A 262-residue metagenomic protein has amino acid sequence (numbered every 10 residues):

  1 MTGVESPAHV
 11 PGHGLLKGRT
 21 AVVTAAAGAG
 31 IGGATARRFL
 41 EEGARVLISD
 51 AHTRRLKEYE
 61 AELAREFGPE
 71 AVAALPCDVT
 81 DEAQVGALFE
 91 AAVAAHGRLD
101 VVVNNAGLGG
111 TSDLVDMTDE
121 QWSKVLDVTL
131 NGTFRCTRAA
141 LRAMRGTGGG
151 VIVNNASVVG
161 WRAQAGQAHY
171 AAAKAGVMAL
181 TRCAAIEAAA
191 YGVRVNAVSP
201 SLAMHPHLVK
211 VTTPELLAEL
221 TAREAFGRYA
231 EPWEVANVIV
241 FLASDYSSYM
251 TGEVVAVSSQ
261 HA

Functional and structural regions predicted by a protein language model:
T2-P11, G30, R162, R223-F226 (+2 more regions): Short C-terminal tail/terminal secondary-structure segment of NAD(P)H-dependent dehydrogenase/reductase domains
H13-L47: Canonical Rossmann dinucleotide-binding motif of NAD(H)/NADP(H)-dependent dehydrogenases/reductases, specifically
L108, V115-F134, V153, V177 (+1 more regions): Catalytic Tyr-X3-Lys loop
D113-L114, Q121-L126, L208, L216-L220: Substrate-binding pocket helix/loop in short-chain dehydrogenase/reductase
V128-G146, A185-I186, A190, V240 (+1 more regions): Amphipathic alpha-helical dimer-interface segment in Rossmann-like NAD(P)H-dependent oxidoreductases
T137, A173, T181: Active-site helix of classical SDR
S157: Residue(s) in the substrate-gating loop at a strand-loop-helix junction that position the organic substrate next
A189, R194, M250-G252: Short, small/polar-rich loop/turn modules that mediate ligand/substrate recognition or access, typified
